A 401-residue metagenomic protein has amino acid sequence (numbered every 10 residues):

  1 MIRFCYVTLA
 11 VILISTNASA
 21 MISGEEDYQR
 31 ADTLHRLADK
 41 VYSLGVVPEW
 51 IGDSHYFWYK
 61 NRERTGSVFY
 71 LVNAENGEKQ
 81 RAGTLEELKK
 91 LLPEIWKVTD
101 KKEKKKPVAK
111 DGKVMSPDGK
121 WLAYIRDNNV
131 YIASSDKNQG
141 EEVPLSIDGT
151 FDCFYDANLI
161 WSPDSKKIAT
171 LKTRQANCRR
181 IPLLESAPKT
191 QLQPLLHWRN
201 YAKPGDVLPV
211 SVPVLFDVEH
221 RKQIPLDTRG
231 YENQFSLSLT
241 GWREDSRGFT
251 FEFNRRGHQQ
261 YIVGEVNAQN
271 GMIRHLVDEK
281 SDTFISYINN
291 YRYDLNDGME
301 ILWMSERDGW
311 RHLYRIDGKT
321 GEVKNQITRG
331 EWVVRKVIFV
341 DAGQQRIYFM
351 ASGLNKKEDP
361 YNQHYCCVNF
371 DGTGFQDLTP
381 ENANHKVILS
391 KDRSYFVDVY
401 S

Functional and structural regions predicted by a protein language model:
F4-I14: Sec-dependent N-terminal signal peptides
A20-S401: Beta-propeller folds
